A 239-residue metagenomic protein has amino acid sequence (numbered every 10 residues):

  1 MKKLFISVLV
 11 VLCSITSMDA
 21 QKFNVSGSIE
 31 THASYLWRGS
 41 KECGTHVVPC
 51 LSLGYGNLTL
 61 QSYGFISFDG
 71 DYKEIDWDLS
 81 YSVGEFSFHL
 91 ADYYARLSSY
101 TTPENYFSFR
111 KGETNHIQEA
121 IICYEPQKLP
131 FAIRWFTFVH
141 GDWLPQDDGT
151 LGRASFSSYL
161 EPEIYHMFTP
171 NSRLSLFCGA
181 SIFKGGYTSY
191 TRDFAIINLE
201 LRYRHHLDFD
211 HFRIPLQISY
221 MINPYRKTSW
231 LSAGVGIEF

Functional and structural regions predicted by a protein language model:
M1-N24: Cleavable N-terminal export/targeting peptides
Q21-G54: Outer-membrane beta-barrel initiation region
Q21-N24, H89, K128-P130, H166-L174 (+2 more regions): Short loop/turn motifs that connect adjacent beta-strands in outer-membrane beta-barrel proteins
F23-V25, C43-V47, D71-I75, T114-A120 (+5 more regions): Residues that define the transmembrane beta-barrel architecture of outer-membrane proteins
S28-Y35, N57-F68, F88-R96, P103-N105 (+4 more regions): Transmembrane beta-strand segments that form the barrel wall of outer-membrane beta-barrel proteins
S108-G185: Detector for outer-membrane/organellar transmembrane beta-barrel domains, recognizing the amphipathic beta-strand
S175-F209: Outer membrane beta-barrel transmembrane domains
L201, H205-L207, K227-F239: Outer-membrane beta-barrel "beta-signal"
